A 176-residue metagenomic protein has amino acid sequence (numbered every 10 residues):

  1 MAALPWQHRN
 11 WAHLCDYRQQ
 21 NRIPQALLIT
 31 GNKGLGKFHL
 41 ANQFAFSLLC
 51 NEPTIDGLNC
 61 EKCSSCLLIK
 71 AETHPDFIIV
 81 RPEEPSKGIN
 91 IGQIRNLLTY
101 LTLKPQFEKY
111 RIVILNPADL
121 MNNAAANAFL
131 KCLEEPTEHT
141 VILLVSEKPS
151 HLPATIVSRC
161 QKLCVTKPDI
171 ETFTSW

Functional and structural regions predicted by a protein language model:
M1-L115, V141: P-loop/Walker A NTP-binding region and its immediately flanking N-terminal helices in P-loop NTPase folds
P5, P82-W176: Non-catalytic interfacial helical region
